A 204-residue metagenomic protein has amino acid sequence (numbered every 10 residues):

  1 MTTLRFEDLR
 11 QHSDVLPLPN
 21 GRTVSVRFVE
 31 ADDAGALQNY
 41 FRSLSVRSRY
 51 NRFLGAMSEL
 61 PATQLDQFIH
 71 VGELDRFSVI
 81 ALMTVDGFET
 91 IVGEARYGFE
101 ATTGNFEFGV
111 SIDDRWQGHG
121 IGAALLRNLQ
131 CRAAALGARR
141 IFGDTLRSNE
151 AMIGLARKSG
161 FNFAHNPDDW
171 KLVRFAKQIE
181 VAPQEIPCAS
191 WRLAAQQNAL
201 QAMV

Functional and structural regions predicted by a protein language model:
M1-V204: Long, contiguous binding/interaction regions
